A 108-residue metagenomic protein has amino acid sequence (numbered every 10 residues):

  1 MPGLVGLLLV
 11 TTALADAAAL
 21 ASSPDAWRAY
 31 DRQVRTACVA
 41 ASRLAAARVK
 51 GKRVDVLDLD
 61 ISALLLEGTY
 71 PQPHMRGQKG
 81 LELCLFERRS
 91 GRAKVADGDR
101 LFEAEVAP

Functional and structural regions predicted by a protein language model:
P2-G6, V49-K52: Short, functional N-terminal and low-complexity linear motifs
G3-A15: Bacterial N-terminal signal peptides
D16-P108: Mitochondrial intermembrane space
